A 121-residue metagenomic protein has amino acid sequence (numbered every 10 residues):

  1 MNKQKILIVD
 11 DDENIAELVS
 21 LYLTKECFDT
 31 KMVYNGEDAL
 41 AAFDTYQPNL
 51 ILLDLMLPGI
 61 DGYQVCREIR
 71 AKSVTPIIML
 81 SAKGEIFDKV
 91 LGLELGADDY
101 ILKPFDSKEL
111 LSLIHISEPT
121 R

Functional and structural regions predicted by a protein language model:
M1-S117: N-terminal/domain-start alpha-helical segments
